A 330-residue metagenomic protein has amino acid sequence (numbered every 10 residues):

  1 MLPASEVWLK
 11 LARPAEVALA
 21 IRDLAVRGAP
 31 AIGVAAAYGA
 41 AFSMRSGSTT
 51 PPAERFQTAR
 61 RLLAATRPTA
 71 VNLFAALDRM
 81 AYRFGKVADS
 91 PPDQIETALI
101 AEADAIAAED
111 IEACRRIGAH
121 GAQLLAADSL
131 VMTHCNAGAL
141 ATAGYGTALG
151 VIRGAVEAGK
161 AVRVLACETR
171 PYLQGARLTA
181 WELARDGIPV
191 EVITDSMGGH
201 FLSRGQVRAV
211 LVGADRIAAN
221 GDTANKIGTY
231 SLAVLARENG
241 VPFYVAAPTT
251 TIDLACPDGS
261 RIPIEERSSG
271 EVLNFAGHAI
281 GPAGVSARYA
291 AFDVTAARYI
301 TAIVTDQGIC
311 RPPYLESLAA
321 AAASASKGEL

Functional and structural regions predicted by a protein language model:
M1-S90: Long amphipathic alpha-helical segments
L9-A25, Q123-V131, F275-G284: Short, hydrophobic/aliphatic alpha-helical segments
D23-A36, R67, L73, T133-G144 (+1 more regions): Conserved phosphate/anionic-ligand binding catalytic regions in large, soluble enzymes, centered on
A35-G39, F74-A76, M132-N136, C167 (+3 more regions): Short beta-strand segments
N72-V131, V162, A166-V210: Ligand-binding beta-strand-loop-alpha-helix segment within the catalytic cores of soluble metabolic enzymes
R115-A119, T147-V151, V192-T194, N225-G228: Active-site glycine-rich loop that binds ribose-phosphate moieties when present
G146-E157, A233: Histidine-anchored nucleotide/phosphate-binding helix
A161-V162, C167-L330: Conserved phosphate- and dinucleotide-binding cores of soluble alpha/beta proteins, encompassing both enzyme active
